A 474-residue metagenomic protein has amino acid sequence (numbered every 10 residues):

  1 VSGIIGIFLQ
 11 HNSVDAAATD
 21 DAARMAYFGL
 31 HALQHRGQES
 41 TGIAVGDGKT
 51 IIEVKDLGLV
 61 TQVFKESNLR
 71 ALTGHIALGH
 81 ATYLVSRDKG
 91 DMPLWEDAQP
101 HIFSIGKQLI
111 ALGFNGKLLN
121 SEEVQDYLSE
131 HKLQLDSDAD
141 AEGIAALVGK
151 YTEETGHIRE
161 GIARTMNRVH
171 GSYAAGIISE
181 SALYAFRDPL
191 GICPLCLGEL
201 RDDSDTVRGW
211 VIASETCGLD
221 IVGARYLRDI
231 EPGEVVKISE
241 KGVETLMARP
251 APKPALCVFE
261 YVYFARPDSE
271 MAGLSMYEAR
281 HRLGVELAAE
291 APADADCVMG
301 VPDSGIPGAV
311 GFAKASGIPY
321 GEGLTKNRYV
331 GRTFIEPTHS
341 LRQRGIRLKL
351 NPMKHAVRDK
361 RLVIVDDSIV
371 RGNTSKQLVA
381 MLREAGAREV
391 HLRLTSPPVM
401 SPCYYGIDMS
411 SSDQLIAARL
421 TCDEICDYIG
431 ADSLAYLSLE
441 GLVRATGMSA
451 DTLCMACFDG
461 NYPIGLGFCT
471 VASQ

Functional and structural regions predicted by a protein language model:
V1-P232, K237-A295, V301, E389: Conserved short alpha-helical segments that host acidic/polar catalytic motifs at enzyme active sites
V14, V85-S86, N120, Y184 (+8 more regions): Flexible loop/turn segments at secondary-structure boundaries
L133, E154-T155, P292-D296, K314-G321 (+2 more regions): Secondary-structure transition/capping motifs at alpha-helix termini and the adjoining loop/turn into the next element
E142-A145, Y320-G331, Y428-T446: A conserved beta-strand->alpha-helix junction
M166, S181-A182, R208, V222-D229 (+2 more regions): PRPP-dependent phosphoribosyltransferase catalytic core
V298, G305-F312, S316, Y320 (+1 more regions): Extended, hydrophobic alpha-helical segments in both membrane/secreted and soluble proteins
G317-V363, N373, M400-S410: Short, glycine/charge-rich flexible loops or terminal/linker lids adjacent to PRPP-binding catalytic cores
N351-V365, I369, L394, G465 (+1 more regions): Mobile, glycine- and charge-enriched loop segments and immediately flanking short secondary-structure elements within
